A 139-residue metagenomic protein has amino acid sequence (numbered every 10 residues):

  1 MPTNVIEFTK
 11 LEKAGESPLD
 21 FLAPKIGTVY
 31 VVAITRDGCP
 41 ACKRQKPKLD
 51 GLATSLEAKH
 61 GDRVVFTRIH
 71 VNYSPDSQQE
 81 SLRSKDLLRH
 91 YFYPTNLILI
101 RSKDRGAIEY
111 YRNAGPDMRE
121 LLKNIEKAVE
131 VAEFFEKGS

Functional and structural regions predicted by a protein language model:
M1-Y30, M118-S139: N-terminal leader/targeting and pre-domain segments
V5-G15, I34, E57-Q79: Thiol-based oxidoreductase modules, predominantly thioredoxin-like and allied folds used for disulfide exchange
Y30-V32, F66, N96: Hydrophobic beta-strand anchors of alpha/beta hydrolase catalytic cores
T35-G38, F92: Short pre-active-site segment immediately N-terminal to redox-active cysteine/selenocysteine motifs in thiol-based
C39-C42, N96: The canonical Cys-X-X-Cys-His
K43-K59: Typically the conserved alpha-helix immediately C-terminal to a functionally engaged Cys/Sec in thioredoxin-like
L82-L87: Short, P/G- and charge-enriched loop/turn segments at secondary-structure junctions
R89-S139: Non-catalytic, surface beta->alpha helical segment in thiol-disulfide oxidoreductase systems
